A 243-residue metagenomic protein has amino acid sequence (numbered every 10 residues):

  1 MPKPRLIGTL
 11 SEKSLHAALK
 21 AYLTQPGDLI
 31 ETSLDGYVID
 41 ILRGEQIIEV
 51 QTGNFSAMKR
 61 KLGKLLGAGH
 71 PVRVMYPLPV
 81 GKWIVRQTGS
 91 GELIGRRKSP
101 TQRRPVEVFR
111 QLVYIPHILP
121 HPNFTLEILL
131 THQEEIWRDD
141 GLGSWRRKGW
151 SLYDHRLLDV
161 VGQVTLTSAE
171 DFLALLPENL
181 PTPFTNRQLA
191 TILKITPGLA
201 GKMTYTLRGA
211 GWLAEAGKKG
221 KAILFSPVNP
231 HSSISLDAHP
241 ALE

Functional and structural regions predicted by a protein language model:
M1-V38: Acidic-basic catalytic patches of nuclease active cores, encompassing PD-(D/E)XK and other metal-cofactor nuclease
L19, I39-N54, M58, L65 (+1 more regions): Conserved catalytic cores of phosphodiester-cleaving nucleases, focusing on short active-site segments
H70-I115: Long, charge-dense
R96-T167: Long, low-complexity, charged/polar intrinsically disordered regions in eukaryotic proteins
L180-I192: Short acidic, hydrophobic short linear motifs in intrinsically disordered regions
I195-R208: Short amphipathic alpha-helical interaction segments
R208-K219: A short, conserved structural fragment
K218-L242: Short, cationic-aromatic polyanion-contact patches
